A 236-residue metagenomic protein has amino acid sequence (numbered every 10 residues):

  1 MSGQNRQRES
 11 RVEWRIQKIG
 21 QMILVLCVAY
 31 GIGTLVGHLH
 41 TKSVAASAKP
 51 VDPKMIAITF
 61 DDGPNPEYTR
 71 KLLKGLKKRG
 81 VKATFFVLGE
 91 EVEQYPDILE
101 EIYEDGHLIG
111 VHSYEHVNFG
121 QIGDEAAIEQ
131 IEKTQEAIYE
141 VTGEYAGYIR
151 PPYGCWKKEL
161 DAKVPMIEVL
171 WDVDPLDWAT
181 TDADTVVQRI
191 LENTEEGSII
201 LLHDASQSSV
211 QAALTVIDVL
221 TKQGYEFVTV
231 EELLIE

Functional and structural regions predicted by a protein language model:
M1-I16: N-terminal Lys/Arg-rich, disordered targeting/topogenic segments
R6-R8, D62, P151, D161: Membrane-interface segments of envelope glycosyltransferases acting on lipid-linked substrates or membrane lipids
K18-L35: Hydrophobic membrane-insertion alpha-helices, especially the h-region of bacterial N-terminal signal peptides
H38-I122, A126-Q130, A137, E144-Y145 (+1 more regions): Active-site beta->alpha N-cap acidic-glycine motif
V117-E226, E231-E236: Catalytic domains of cell-wall/extracellular-matrix polysaccharide-remodeling enzymes, centered on de-N-acetylation
